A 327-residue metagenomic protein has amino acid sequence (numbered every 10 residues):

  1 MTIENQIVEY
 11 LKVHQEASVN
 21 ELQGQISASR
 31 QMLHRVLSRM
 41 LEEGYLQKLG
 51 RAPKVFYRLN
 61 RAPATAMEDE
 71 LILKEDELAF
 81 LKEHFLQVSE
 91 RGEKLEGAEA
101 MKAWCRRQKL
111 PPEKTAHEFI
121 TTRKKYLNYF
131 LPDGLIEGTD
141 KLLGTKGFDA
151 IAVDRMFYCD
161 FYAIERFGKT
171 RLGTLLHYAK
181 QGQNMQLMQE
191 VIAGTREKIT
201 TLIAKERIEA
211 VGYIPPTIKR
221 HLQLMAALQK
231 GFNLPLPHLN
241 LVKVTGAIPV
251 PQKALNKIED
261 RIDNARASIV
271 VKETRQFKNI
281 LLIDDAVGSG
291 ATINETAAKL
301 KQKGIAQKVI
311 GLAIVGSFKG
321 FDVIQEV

Functional and structural regions predicted by a protein language model:
M1-E4, S18, R51-E70: Short, cationic-aromatic polyanion-contact patches
E4-Q6, L46, V250-V327: PRPP/pyrophosphate-binding module of the type I phosphoribosyltransferase fold
Y10-H14: Short helix-capping/hinge SLiMs at alpha-helix to coil transitions
E16-Q25: Short acidic, hydrophobic short linear motifs in intrinsically disordered regions
A28-R39: Short amphipathic alpha-helical interaction segments
L41-G50: A short, conserved structural fragment
P63-E206, G246-F277: Active-site-facing substrate-recognition patch
E206-T217: Short glycine-rich phosphate-binding loop at a beta-alpha junction
